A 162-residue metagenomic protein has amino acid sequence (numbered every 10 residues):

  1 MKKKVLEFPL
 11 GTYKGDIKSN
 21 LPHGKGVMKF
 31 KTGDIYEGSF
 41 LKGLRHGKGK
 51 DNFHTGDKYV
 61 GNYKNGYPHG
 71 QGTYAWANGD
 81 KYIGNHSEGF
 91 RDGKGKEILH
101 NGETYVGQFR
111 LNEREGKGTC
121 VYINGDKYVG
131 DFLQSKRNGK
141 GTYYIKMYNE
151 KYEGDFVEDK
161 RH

Functional and structural regions predicted by a protein language model:
M1-H162: Glycine/tyrosine- and acidic-biased, solvent-exposed loop/turn segments at the edges of beta-strands
